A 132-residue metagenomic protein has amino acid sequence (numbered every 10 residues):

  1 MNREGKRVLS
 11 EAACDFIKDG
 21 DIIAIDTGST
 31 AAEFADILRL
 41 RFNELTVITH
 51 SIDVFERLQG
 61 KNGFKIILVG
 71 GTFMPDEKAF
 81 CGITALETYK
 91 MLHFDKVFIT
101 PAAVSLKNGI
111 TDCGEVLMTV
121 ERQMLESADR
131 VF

Functional and structural regions predicted by a protein language model:
M1-A24, D36-T46, G60-G63: HTH-adjacent hinge/linker in prokaryotic transcriptional regulators
N2, V8, A32, N43 (+4 more regions): Sparse, context-dependent recognition of short Cys/His-centered cofactor- or disulfide-binding micro-motifs
R3-R7, E11, G28, I48 (+4 more regions): Electropositive phosphate-/nucleotide-binding environments in soluble metabolic enzymes
K18-I22, T49-D53, L86: Short acidic/polar alpha-helix capping motifs at helix-coil junctions
A24-T27, V47-H50, L68, I99-T100: General beta-strand structural signal in soluble alpha/beta enzymes
D26, A32-F34, E56-R57: Phosphate- and divalent-cation-binding pockets in alpha/beta enzyme and binding domains that engage nucleotide-derived
D53-F132: Conserved phosphate- and dinucleotide-binding cores of soluble alpha/beta proteins, encompassing both enzyme active
